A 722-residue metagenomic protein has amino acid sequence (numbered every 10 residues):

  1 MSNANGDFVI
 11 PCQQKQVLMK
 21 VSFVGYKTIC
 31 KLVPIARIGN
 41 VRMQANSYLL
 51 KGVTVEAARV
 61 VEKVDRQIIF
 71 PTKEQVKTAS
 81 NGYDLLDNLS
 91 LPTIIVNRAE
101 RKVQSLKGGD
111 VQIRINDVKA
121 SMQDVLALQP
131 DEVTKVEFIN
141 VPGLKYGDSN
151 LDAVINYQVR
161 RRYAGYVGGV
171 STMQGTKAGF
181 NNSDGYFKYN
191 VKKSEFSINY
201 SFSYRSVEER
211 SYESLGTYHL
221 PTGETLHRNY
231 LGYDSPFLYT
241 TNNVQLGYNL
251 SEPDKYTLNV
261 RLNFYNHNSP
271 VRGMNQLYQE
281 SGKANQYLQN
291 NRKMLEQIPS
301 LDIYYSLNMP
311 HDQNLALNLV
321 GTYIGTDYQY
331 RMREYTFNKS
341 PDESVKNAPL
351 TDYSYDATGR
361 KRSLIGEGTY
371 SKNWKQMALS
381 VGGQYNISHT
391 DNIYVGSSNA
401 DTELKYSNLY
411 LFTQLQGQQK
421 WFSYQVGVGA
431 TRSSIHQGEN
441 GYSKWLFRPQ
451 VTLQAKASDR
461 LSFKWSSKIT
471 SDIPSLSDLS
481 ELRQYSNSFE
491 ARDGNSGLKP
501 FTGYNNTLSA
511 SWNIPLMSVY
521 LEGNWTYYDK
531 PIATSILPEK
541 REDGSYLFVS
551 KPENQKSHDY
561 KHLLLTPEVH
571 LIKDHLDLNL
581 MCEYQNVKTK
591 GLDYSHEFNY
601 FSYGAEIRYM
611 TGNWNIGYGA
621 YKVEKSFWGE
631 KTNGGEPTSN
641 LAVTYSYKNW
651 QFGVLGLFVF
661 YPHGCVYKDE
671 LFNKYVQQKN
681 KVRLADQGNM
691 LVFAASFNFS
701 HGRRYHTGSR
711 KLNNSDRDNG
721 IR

Functional and structural regions predicted by a protein language model:
M1-D7: Short, acidic Ser/Thr/Gly-rich low-complexity loop/linker segments typical of extracellular and cell-surface proteins
V9-P11, V118-G143, G185, L246: Short acidic/polar hinge/loop motifs at secondary-structure boundaries that mediate gating or recognition
Q13-K15, V24-Y26, N46-Y48, A58-V60 (+8 more regions): Solvent-exposed coil/turn segments that connect beta secondary-structure elements in extracytoplasmic/periplasmic
K20-Y26, I38-V76, D84, R98-E100 (+1 more regions): Short, acidic, small-residue-rich periplasmic hinge/interaction motif at the N-terminus of Gram-negative outer-membrane
K27-P34: Edge beta-strands of extracellular beta-sandwich domains
A36-Q44, G52, E56, G82-L85 (+4 more regions): N-terminal periplasmic accessory domains that precede and gate Gram-negative outer-membrane beta-barrel machines
Y83-V118: Extracytoplasmic beta-strand/coil segments of soluble accessory domains associated with Gram-negative outer-membrane
S121, N140-D152, N156-D184, V191-N513 (+2 more regions): Primarily recognizes Gram-negative and organellar outer-membrane beta-barrels
